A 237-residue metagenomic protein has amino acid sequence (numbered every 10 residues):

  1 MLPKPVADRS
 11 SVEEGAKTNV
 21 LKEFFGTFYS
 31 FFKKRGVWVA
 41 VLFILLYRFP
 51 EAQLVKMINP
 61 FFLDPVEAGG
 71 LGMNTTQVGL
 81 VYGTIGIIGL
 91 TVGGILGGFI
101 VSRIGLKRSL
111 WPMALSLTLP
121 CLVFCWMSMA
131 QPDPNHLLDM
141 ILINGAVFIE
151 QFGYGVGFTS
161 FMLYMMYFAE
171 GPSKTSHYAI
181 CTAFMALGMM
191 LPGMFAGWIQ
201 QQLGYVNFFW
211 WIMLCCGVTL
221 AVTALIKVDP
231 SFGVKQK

Functional and structural regions predicted by a protein language model:
M1-L2, M127-S128, F208-K237: Multi-pass alpha-helical transporter architecture, strongest for 12-TM Major Facilitator/SLC carriers used
D8-V41: Juxtamembrane intracellular "pre-TM" segments in multi-pass secondary transporters
K34-L54, F148: Pair of pore-lining "gating" transmembrane helices in MFS-fold secondary transporters
L45, L80-I88, L115, F148 (+1 more regions): Transmembrane alpha-helical cores of Major Facilitator Superfamily
Y47, K56-V78: Short amphipathic helix-loop junctions that connect adjacent transmembrane helices in Major Facilitator Superfamily/SLC
T75-T76, G171-C181: Loop-to-transmembrane helix entry/capping segments in MFS-fold secondary transporters and related SLC/MFSD carriers
V92-W111, Q200-Q201: Helix-to-loop junctions at the C-terminal end of transmembrane segments in multipass secondary transporters
R108-F161: C-terminal transmembrane helical hairpin of 12-TM major facilitator-type secondary transporters
